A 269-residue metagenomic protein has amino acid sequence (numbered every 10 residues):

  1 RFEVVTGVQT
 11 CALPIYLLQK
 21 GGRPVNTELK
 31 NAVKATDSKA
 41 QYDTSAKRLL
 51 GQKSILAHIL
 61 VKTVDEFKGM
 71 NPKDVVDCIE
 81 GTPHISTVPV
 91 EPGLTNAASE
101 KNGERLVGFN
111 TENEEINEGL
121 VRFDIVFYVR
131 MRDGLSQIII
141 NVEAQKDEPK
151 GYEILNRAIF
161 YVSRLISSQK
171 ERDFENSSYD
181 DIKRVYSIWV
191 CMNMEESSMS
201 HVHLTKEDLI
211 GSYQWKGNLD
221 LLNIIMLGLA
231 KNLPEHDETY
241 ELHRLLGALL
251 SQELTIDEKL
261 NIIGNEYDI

Functional and structural regions predicted by a protein language model:
R1-I15: Single conserved hydrophobic/aromatic residue that forms the stacking wall/gate of nucleotide- or nucleobase-binding
P14-I269: Elongated, amphipathic alpha-helical interaction scaffolds
